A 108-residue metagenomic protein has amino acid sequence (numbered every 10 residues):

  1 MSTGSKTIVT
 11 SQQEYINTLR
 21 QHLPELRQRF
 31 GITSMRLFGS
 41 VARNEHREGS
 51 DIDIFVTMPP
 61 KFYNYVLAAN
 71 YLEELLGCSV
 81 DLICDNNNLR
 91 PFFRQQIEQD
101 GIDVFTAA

Functional and structural regions predicted by a protein language model:
M1-S34, R43-E48, M58-A108: Catalytic core of pol beta-like nucleotidyltransferases
R36, D53-F55: Short, well-ordered beta-strand segments
F38-S40: Glycine-rich beta-strand-to-loop/alpha-helix junction loops that act as flexible
